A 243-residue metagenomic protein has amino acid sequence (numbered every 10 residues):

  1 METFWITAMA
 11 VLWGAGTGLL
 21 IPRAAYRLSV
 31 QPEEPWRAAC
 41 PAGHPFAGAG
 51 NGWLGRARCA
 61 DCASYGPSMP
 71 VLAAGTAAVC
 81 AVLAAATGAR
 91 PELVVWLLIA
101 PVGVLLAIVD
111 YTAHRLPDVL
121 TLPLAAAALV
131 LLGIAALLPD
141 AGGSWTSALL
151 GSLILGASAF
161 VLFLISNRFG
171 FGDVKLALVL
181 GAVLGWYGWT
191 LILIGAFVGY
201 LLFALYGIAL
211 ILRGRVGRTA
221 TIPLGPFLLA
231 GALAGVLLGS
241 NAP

Functional and structural regions predicted by a protein language model:
M1-P243: A membrane-topology feature that recognizes alpha-helical transmembrane segments and their immediate juxtamembrane
